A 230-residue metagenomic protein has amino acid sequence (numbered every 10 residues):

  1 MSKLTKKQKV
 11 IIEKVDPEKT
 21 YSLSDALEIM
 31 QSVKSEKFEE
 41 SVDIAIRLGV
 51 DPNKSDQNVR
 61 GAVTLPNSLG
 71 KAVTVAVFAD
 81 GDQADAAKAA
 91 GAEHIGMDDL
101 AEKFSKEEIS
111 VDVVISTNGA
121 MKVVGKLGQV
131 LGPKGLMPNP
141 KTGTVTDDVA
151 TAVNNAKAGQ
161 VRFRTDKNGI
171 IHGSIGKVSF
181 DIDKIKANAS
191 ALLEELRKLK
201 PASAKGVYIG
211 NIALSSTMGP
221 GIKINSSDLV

Functional and structural regions predicted by a protein language model:
S2-D16: Generic N-terminal amphipathic, Lys/Arg-enriched alpha-helix
K3, K223-V230: Short, charged, intrinsically disordered terminal tails
L23-D85, K106, D112: Translation machinery proteins
A26, A87, G132, L214: Residue-level signature of catalytic and energy-coupling elements of molecular machines, predominantly ATP/GTP-dependent
F38-V42, L199-N211: Flexible, glycine/charged-enriched surface loops at secondary-structure junctions
I46-L48, A79, T117-N118, I175-K177 (+2 more regions): Flexible glycine-/small-residue-rich
L69-K71, G81, D166-G169, K205-Y208 (+1 more regions): Short flexible coil/turn linkers enriched for glycine and charged/polar residues that connect secondary-structure
A92-R197: Long, charge-patterned amphipathic alpha-helical coiled-coil/hairpin "stalk" segments used as oligomerization
